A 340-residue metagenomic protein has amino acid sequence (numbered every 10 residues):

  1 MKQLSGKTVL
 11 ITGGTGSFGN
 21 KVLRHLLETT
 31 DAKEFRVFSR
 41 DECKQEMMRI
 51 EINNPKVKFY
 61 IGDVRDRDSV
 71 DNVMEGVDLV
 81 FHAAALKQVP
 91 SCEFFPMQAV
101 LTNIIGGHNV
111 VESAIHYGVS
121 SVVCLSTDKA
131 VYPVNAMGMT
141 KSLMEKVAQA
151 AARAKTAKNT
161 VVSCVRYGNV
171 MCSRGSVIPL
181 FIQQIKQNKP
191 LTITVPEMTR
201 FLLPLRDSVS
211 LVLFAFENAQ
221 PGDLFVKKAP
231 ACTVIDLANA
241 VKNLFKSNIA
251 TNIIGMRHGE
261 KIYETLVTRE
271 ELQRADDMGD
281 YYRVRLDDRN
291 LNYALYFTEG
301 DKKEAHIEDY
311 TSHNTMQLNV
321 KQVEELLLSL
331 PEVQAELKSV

Functional and structural regions predicted by a protein language model:
M1-G6, H116, K146, A150-V340: Strand-loop microenvironment adjacent to phosphate/nucleotide-handling motifs in alpha/beta enzyme folds
T8-L27: N-terminal Rossmann NAD(P)H-binding glycine-rich loop of SDR-like oxidoreductase domains
T12, M74-A83, C124: Rossmann-fold scaffold of SDR-type NAD(P)-dependent oxidoreductases
T30-K44: Conserved glycine-rich Rossmann-like NAD(P)H-binding loop of the short-chain dehydrogenase/reductase
S39, Y60-I61, L101, V195 (+1 more regions): Conserved residues in the N-terminal Rossmann fold of short-chain dehydrogenase/reductase
K58-L79: Conserved Rossmann-fold cofactor-binding substructure of NAD(P)-dependent oxidoreductases
F59, A99, V122, V162-V165: Hydrophobic/aromatic anchor residues within beta-strands of the central parallel beta-sheet of Rossmann-like
H82, L86-K146, A150: Conserved Rossmann-fold NAD(P)-dependent oxidoreductase catalytic core, especially the SDR/UDP-sugar
